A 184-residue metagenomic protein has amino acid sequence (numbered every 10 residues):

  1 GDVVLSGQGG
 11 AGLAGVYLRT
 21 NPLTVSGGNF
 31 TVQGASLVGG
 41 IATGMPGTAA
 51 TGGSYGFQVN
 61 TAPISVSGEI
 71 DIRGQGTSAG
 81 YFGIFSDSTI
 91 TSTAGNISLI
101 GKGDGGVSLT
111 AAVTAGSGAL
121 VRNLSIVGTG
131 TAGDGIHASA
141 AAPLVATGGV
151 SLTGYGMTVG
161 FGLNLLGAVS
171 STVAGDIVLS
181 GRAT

Functional and structural regions predicted by a protein language model:
G1-Q8, T184: Short intrinsically disordered, low-complexity coil segments enriched in acidic
D2-V4, G15, P22, G27-N29 (+17 more regions): Detector for repetitive beta-architecture
G10-G15, T31-F57, Q75-Y81, L124 (+2 more regions): Acidic/polar low-complexity surface segments
